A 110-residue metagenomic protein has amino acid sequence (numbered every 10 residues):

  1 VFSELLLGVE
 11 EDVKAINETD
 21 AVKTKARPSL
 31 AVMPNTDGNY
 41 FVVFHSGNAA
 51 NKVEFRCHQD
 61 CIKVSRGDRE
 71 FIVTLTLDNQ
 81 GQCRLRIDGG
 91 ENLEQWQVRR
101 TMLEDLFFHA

Functional and structural regions predicted by a protein language model:
V1-V32: Contiguous, amphipathic alpha-helical segments that mediate oligomerization or scaffolding in large protein assemblies
A26, G38-N39: A generic structural signal for short beta-strands and their flanking turns/coil linkers
N39-A110: Intrinsic disorder/low-complexity polar-acidic segments
